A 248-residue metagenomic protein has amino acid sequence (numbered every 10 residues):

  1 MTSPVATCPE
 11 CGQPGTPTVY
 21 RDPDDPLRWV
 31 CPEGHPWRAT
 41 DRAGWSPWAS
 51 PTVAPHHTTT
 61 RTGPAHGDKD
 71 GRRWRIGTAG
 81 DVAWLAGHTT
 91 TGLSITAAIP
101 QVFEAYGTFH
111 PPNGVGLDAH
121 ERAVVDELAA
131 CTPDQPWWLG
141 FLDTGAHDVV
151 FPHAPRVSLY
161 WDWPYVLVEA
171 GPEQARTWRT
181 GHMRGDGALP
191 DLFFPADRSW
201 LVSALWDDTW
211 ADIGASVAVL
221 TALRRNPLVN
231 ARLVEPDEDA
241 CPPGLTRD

Functional and structural regions predicted by a protein language model:
S3-V5, R28: Residues immediately within or flanking Cys/His clusters that coordinate Zn2+ in small zinc-binding modules
C8-C11, C31: Short cysteine-rich clusters marking metal-coordination/redox-active sites
T18-W29: Short linker/helix segments within small regulatory modules
G34-D41: Short metal-binding segments enriched for Cys and/or His
R42-T180: Extended, low-hydrophobicity segments enriched in charged/polar residues
A129-Q135, P164, G185, V219 (+2 more regions): Solvent-exposed alpha-helical segments and adjacent loops that form catalytic or protein-interaction surfaces
Y160-V219: Amphipathic protein-protein interaction modules
A204-D248: Alpha-helical oligomerization segments
